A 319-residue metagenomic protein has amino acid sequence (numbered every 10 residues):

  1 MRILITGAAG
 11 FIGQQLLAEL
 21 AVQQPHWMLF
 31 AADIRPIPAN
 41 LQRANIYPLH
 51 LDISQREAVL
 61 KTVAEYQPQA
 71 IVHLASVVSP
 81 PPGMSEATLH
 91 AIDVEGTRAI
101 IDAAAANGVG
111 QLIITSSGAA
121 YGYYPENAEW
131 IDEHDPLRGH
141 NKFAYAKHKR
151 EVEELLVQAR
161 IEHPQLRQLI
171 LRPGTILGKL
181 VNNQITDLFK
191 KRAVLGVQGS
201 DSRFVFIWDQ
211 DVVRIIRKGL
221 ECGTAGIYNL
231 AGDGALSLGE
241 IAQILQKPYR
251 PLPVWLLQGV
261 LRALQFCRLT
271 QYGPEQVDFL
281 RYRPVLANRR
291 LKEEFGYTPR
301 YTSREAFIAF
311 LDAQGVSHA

Functional and structural regions predicted by a protein language model:
M1-P25: N-terminal Rossmann NAD(P)H-binding glycine-rich loop of SDR-like oxidoreductase domains
R43-Q55: Rossmann-fold cofactor-recognition segment
I53-E95: NAD(P)H-binding glycine-rich loop region in Rossmannoid oxidoreductase-like domains and their noncatalytic homologs
A91, E126-I170, T175: Catalytic helix-loop patch of NAD(P)-dependent Rossmann-fold dehydrogenases
R98-A144: Conserved Rossmann-fold NAD(P)-dependent oxidoreductase catalytic core, especially the SDR/UDP-sugar
A159-D209: NAD(P)-dependent short-chain dehydrogenase/reductase
V213-P274, N288, I308-L311, S317-A319: Mid/C-terminal beta-alpha module of Rossmann-like enzyme folds, strongest in SDR-family dehydrogenases/epimerases
E293, T298-A319: Amphipathic terminal alpha-helices
